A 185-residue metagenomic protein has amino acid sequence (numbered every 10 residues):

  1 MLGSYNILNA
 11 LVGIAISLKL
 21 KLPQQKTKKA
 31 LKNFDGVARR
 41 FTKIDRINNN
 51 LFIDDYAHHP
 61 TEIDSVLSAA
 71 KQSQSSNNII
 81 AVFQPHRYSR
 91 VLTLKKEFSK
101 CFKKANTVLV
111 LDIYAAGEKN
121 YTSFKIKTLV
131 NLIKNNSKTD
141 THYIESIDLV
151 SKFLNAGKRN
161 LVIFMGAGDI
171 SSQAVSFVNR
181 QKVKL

Functional and structural regions predicted by a protein language model:
M1-T107: Nucleotide phosphate-binding/pyrophosphate-handling subdomain across enzymes that bind or process nucleotide phosphates
F52-D54, D140-H142, I163-F164: Short catalytic-loop micro-motif centered on adjacent basic/acidic residues
H58, P85-Y88, I113-A116, A167-I170: Short glycine-rich anion-binding loops that position phosphate/pyrophosphate groups of nucleotides and phosphorylated
S68-Q72, K96-K100, F124-I126, K158 (+1 more regions): Short, solvent-exposed amphipathic alpha-helical segments in soluble enzyme and RNA/protein-processing domains
L92, K119-N120, S172-S176: Short glycine-/acidic-enriched loop or helix-start segments at secondary-structure transitions that form or flank
S99-N160: C-terminal helical cap/extension that packs against the catalytic core of soluble nucleotide-cofactor enzymes
D148-R180, L185: A glycine-rich beta-strand to alpha-helix segment that forms a phosphate/ribose-binding loop at ligand/cofactor sites
